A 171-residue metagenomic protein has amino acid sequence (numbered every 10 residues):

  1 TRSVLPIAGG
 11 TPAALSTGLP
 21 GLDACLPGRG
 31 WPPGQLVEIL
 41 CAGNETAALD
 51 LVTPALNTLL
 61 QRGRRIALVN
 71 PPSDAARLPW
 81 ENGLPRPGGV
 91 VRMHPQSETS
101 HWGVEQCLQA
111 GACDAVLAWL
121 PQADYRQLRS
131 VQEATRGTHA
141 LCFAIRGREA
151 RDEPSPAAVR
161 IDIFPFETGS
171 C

Functional and structural regions predicted by a protein language model:
T1-L68, P72, L78, N82-P87: Detector for small/aliphatic-rich hydrophobic stretches
G18, A48, S100, D124-Q127: Helical mechanochemical/support elements of P-loop NTPase systems and associated helical scaffolds
L51-A55, G103, Q127-V131: A short acidic, amphipathic alpha-helical/loop segment
T58, C107, A134: Hydrophobic/aromatic ligand-binding patch that stacks against planar heteroaromatic rings of cofactors or nucleotides
R65-D124: Long, charge-dense
P87-G88, C113, T138-L141, P156-V159: Short glycine-/polar-rich loops that comprise or flank the Walker A/P-loop and associated switch/sensor motifs
R126-A150, P154-P156: Conserved P-loop NTPase nucleotide-binding/switch module
G147-C171: Phosphate-binding/switch region of NTP-binding enzymes
